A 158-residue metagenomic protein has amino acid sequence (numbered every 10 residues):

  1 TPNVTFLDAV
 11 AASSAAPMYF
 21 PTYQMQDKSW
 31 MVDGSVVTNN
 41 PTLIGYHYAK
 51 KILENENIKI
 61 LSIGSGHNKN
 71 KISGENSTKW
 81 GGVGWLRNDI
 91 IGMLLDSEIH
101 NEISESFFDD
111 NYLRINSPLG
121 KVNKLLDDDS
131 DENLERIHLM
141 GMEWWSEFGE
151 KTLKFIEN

Functional and structural regions predicted by a protein language model:
T1-N158: Conserved catalytic cores and adjacent C-terminal regulatory segments of lipid-metabolizing esterases/lipases
